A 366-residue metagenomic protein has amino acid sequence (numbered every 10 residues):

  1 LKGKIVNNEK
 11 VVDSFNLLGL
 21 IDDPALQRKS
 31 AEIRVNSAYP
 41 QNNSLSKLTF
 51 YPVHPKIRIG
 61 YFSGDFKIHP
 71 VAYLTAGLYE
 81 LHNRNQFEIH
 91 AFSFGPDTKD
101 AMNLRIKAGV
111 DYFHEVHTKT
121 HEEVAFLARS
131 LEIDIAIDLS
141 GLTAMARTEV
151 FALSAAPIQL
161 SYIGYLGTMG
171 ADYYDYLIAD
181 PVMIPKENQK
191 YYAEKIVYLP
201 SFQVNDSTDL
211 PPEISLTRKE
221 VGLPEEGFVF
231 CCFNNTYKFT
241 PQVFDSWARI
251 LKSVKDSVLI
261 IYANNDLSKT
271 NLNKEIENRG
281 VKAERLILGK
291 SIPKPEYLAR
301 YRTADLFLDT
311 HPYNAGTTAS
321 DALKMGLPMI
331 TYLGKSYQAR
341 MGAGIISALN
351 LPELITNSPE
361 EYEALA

Functional and structural regions predicted by a protein language model:
L1-P224, N235, D245, E277-V281 (+5 more regions): Alpha-helical solenoid repeat scaffolds of the TPR/TPR-like class and their adjacent stem/linker regions that mediate
R58-G60, C231, I260, I330: Short, well-ordered beta-strand segments
F62, F233-N234, Y262, G289: Short hydrophobic "strand-cap" motifs at the C-terminus of beta-strands
Q86-E88, A248-N278, A283: A conserved nucleotide-sugar
S140, D309-A315, L333: Short Ser/Thr-rich beta->loop micro-motif in glycosyltransferases that lines and helps position the nucleotide-sugar
L308, A322: Donor-sugar nucleotide-binding helix/loop cap in glycosyltransferases
L323-K324, S347: Short alpha-helix at the nucleotide-sugar/activated-sugar donor binding site of glycosyltransferases and closely
A339-N350, I355: Short acidic/histidine- and often glycine-rich active-site loop of Leloir-type glycosyltransferases that engages
